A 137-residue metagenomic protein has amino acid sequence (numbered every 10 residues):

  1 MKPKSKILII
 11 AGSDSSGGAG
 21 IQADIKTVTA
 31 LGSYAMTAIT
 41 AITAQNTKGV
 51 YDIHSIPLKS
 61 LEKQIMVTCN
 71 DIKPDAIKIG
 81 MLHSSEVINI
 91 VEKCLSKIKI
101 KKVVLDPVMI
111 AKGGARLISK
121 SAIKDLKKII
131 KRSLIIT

Functional and structural regions predicted by a protein language model:
M1-A76, R132: Small-residue (G/A/S/T)-rich helix-start motifs and N-terminal tracts that mark the onset
I79, S84-T137: Conserved beta-alpha-beta core of the PfkB/ribokinase-like small-molecule kinase fold
